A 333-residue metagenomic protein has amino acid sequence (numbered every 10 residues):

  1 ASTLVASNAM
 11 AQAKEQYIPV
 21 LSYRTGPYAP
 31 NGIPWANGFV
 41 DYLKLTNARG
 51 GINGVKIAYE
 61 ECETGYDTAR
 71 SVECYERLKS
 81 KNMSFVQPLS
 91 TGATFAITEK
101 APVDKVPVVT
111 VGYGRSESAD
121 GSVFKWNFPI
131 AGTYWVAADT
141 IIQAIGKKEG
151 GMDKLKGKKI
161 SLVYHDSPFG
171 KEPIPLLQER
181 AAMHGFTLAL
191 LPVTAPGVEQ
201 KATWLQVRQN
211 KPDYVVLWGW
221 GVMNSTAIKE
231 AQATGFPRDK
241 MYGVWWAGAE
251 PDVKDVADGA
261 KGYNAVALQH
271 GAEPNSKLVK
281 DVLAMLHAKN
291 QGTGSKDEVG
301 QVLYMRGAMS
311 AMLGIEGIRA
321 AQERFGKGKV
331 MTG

Functional and structural regions predicted by a protein language model:
L4-A11: Sec/Tat signal peptide C-region and signal peptidase I cleavage site
E15-V40, C62-A69, S90, V163-E172 (+1 more regions): Extracytoplasmic "Venus flytrap"
E15-Y17, P30-N37, L45, R49-G121 (+4 more regions): Beta-alpha junction/loop-to-helix N-cap segments that form part of ligand/metal-binding clefts
T46-N53, D104, A181-T187, Q232-R238 (+1 more regions): Short helix-capping segments at alpha-helix termini
A69-R70, S116-E117, K125-G235, A272-D281: Extracellular/periplasmic Venus flytrap/periplasmic-binding protein
L78-T91, P107-V111, K159-Y164, A189 (+4 more regions): Periplasmic-binding protein-like
A231-A308: Extracellular/periplasmic periplasmic-binding protein-like sensory domains
K289-Y304, I315-G333: Segments of small-molecule ligand-sensing domains
